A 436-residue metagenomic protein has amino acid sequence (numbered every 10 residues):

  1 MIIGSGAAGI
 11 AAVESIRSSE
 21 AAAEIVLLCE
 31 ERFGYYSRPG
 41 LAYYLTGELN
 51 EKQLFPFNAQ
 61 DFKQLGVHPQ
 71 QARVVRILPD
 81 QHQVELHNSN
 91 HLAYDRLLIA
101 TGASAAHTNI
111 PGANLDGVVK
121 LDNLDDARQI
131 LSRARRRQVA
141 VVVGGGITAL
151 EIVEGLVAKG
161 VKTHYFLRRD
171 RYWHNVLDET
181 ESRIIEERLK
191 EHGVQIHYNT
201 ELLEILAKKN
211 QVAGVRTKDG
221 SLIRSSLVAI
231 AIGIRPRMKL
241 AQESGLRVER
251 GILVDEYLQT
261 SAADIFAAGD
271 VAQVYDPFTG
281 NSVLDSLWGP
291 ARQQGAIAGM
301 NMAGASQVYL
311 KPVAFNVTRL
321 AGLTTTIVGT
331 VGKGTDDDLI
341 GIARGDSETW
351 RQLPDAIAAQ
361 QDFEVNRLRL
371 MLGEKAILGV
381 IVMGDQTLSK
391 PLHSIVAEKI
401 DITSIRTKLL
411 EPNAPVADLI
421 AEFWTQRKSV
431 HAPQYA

Functional and structural regions predicted by a protein language model:
M1, F55-V141, R216-D219, A229-A231 (+3 more regions): FAD-binding core/adjacent interface of flavoenzyme oxidoreductases
M1-H68, G155-L177, T387, P391: Beta1-alpha1 glycine-rich phosphate/pyrophosphate-binding loop at the start of Rossmann-like nucleotide-binding domains
G4-A8, D122-N123, V143-G146: Glycine-rich Rossmann-fold phosphate-binding loop(s) that bind the pyrophosphate of adenine dinucleotide cofactors
S18, V271-Q386: Mid-to-C-terminal Rossmann-like scaffold of FAD/NAD(P)H-dependent oxidoreductases
A22-E24, L65-L86, L92, A158-E256: A Rossmann-like FAD-binding core segment of flavoenzymes
N114-R137, A207-R216, S221-I297, D401-K408: FAD-site-proximal beta/loop scaffold in flavoenzymes
Q386-S404: A short, polar/charged loop-to-alpha-helix boundary motif
I402-A436: Cysteine/selenocysteine-centered motifs that mediate thiol-based redox chemistry or coordinate metal-sulfur cofactors
